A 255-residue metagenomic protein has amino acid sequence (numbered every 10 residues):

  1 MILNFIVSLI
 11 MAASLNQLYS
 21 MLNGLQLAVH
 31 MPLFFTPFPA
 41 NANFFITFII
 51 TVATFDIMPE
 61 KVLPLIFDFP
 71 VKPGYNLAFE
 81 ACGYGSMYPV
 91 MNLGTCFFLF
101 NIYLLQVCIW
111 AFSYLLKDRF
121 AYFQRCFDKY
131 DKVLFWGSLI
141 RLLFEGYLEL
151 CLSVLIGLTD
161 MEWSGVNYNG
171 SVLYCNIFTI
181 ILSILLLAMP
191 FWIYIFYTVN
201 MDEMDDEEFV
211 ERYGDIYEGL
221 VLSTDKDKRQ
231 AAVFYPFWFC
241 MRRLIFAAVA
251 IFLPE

Functional and structural regions predicted by a protein language model:
M1-E255: Extramembranous, membrane-proximal N-terminal regions and early juxtamembrane loops of multi-pass membrane proteins
